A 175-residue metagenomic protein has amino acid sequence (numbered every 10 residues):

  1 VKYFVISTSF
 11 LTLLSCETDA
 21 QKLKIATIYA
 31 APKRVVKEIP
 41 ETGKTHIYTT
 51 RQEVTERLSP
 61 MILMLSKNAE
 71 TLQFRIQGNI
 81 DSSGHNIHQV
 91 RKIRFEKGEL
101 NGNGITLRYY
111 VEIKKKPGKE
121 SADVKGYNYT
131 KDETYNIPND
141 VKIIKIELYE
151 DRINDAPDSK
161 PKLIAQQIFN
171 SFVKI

Functional and structural regions predicted by a protein language model:
V1-A20: Classical Sec-dependent N-terminal signal peptides that target proteins to the secretory pathway
C16-I175: Exposed, flexible binding/inhibitory loops of compact, secreted disulfide-stabilized domains
